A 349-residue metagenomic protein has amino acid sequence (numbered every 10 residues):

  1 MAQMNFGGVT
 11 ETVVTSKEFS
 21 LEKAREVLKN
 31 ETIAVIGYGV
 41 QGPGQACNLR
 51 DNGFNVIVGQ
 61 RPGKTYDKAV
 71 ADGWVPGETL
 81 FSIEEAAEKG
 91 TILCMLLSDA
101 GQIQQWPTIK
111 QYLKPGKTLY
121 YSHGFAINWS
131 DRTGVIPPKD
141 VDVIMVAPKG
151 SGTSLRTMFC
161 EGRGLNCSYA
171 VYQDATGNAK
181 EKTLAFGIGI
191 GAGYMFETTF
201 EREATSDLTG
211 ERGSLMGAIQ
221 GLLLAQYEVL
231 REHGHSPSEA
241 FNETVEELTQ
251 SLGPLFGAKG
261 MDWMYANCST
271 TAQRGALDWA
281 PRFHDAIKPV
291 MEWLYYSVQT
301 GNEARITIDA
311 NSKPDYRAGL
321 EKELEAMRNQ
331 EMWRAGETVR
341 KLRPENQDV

Functional and structural regions predicted by a protein language model:
A2-F6, E11-K17, E232-V349: NAD(P)-dependent Rossmann-like dehydrogenase/reductase catalytic/cofactor-binding core
A2-G77: NAD(P)+-binding Rossmann beta1-loop-alpha1 motif at the extreme N-terminus of oxidoreductases
T32-A34, N55-I57, E78, T91-M95 (+5 more regions): Structural motif
Y38-P43, P62-G63, A100, L119 (+4 more regions): Gly/Ser/Thr-rich loops at beta-strand to alpha-helix junctions that form or flank small-molecule/cofactor-binding
R61, V70-N128, I136-S151: Rossmann-like NAD(P)-binding element
Y66, A86, Q102, P237-F241: Small-residue helix-packing motif on alpha-helices
Y120-R212: Rossmann-fold dinucleotide-binding core
G177-E232, S238-F256: Active-site-proximal catalytic alpha-helix in oxidoreductases
